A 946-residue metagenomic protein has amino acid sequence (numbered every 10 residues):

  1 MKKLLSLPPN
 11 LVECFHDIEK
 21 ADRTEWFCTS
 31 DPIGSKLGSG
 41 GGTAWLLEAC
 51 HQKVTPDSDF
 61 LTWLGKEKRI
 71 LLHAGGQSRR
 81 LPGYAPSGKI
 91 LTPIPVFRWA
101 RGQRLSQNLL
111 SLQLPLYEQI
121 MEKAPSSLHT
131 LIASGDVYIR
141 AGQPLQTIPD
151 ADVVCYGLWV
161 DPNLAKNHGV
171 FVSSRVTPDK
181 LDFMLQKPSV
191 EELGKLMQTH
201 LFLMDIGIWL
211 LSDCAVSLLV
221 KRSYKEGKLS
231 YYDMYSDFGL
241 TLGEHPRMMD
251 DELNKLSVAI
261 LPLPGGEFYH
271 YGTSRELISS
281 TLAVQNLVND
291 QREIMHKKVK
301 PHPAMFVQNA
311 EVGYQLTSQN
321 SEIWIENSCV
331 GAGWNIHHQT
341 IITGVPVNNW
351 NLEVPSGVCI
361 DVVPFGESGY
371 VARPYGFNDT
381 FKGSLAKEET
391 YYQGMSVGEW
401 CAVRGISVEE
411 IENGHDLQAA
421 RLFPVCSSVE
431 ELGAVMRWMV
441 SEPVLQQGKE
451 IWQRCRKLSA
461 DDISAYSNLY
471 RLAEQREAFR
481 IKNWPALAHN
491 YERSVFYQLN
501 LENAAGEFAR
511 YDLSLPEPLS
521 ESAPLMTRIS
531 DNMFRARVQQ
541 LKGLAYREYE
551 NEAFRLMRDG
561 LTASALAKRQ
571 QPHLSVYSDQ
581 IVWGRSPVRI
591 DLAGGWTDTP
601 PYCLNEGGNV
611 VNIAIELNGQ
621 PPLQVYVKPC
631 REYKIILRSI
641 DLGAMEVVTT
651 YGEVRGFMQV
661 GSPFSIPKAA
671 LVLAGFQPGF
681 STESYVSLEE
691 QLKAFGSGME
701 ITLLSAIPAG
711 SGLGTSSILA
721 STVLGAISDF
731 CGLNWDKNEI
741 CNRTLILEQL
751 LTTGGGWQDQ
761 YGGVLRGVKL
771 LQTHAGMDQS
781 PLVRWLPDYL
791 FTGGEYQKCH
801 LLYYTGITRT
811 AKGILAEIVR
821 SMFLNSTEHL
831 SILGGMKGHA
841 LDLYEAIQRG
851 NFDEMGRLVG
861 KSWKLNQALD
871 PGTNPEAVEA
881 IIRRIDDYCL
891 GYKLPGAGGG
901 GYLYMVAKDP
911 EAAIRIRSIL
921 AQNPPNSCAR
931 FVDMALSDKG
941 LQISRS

Functional and structural regions predicted by a protein language model:
M1-H129, A133, Y138-Q146, W400: N-terminal glycine-rich phosphate-binding loop and ensuing alpha1 helix
K2-L7, C28, G34-S58, V137-Y138 (+3 more regions): Left-handed beta-helix
E48-Q52, C214-S217, L240, V672-F676 (+2 more regions): Short glycine/serine- and small hydrophobic-enriched flexible loop segments
D57-L61, L242-D251, G679-A694: Short mixed-charge
L64-K66, A85-G88, T92-G227: Conserved core of the sugar-phosphate nucleotidyltransferase
R80-P82, R140-G142, L164-K166, E192-K195 (+10 more regions): Short helix/loop capping segments that flank catalytic or ligand/cofactor-binding pockets
S87, S711-L733: DPxDG-like acidic metal-binding loop motif
S441-K693, N742-T752, Q760-L894, Y904-S946: C-terminal nucleotide
